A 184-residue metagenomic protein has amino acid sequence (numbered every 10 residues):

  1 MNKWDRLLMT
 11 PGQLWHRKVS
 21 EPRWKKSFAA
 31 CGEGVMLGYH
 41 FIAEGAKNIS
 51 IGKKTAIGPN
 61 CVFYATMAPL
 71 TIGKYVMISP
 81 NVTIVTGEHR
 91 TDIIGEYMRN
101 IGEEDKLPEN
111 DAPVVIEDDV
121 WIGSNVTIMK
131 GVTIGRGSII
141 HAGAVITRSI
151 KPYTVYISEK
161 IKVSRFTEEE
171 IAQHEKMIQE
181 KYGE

Functional and structural regions predicted by a protein language model:
M1-I42, G183-E184: Extended, small-residue-rich solenoid/repeat segments and analogous flexible loops that form exposed scaffolds
N2-T10, H16-R17, G95-E96, V114 (+2 more regions): Short, highly charged low-complexity linear segments
K25, I128-I178: C-terminal/domain-terminus segments
A30, G34-M36, S50, T71 (+8 more regions): Discrete beta-strand positions within long extracellular beta-solenoid architectures
A30-I49, N100-I101, V120, H174-G183: Short N-terminal secondary-structure initiator segments
I42-I51, A56-K130, E159-K160, R165-E168: Flexible, glycine/small-residue-enriched loop-and-beta-strand segment within the central core of proteins
